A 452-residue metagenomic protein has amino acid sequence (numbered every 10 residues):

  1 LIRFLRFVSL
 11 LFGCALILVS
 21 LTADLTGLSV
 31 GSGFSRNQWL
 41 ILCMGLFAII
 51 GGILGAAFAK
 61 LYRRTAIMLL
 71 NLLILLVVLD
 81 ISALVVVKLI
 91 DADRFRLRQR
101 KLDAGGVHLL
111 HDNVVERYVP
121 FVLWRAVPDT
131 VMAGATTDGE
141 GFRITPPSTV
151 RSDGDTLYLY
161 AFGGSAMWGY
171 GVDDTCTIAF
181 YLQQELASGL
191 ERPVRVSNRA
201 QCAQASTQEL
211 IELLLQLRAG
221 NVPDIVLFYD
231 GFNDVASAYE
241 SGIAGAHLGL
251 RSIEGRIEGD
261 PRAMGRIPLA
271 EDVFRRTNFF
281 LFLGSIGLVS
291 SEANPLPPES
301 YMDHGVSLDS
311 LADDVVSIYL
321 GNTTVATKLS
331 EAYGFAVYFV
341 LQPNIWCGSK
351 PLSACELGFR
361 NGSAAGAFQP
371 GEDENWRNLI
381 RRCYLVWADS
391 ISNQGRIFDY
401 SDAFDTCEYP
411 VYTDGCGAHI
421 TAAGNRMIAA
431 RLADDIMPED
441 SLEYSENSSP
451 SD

Functional and structural regions predicted by a protein language model:
I2-G13, Y62-M68: Membrane-interfacial loop-to-transmembrane alpha-helix junctions, especially the N-terminal start
I2-R3, Y319, I391-R396, Y412-D452: Histidine-centered active-site loop/cap adjacent to the catalytic His in serine esterases/O-acetyl transfer systems
V8-G55: Membrane-embedded alpha-helical segments of integral membrane proteins
G13-G27, N233-D389, D405-P410: Serine-dependent acyl-ester chemistry module
G55, A59, I178, L182 (+6 more regions): Catalytic cores of nucleotide-enabled group-transfer and carboxylate-activating enzymes in metabolic and assembly-line
L61-V87: Internal/C-terminal transmembrane anchor helices
D91-E185, G189-L190, F404-E408, D452: Membrane/wall-proximal cationic-aromatic binding patches
T130, Y158-Y160, A166-L269: Conserved SGNH/GDSL esterase-like catalytic core that processes O-acyl groups on lipids and polysaccharides
